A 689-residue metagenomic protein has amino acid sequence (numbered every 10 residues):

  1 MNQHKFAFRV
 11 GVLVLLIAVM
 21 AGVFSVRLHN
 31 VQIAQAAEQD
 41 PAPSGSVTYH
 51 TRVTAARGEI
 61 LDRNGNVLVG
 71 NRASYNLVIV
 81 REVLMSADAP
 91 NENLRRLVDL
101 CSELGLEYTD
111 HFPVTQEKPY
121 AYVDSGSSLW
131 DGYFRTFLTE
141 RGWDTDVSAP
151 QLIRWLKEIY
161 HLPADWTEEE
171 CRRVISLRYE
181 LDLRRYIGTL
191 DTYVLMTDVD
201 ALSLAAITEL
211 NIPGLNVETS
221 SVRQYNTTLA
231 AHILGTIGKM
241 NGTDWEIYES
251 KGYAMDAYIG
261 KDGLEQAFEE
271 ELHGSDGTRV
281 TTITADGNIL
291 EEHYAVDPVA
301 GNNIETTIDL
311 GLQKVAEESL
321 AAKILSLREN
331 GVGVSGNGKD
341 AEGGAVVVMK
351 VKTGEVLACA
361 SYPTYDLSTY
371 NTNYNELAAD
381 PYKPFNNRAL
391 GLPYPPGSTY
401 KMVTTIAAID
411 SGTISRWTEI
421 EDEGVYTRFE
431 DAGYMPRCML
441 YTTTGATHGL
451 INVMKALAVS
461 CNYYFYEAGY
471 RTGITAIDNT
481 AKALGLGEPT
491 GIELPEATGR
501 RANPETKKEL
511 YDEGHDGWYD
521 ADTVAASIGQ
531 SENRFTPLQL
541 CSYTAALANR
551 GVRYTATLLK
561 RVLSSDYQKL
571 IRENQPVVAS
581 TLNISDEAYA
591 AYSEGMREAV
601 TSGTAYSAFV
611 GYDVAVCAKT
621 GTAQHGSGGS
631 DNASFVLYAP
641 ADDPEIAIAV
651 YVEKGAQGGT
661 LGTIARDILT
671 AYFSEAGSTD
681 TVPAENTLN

Functional and structural regions predicted by a protein language model:
M1-P298, L325, N330-A345, T364: Membrane-proximal periplasmic segments of bacterial cell-envelope enzymes, especially penicillin-binding proteins
V69, Y75, I283-V296, I308 (+4 more regions): Beta-lactam-recognizing serine transpeptidase/beta-lactamase-like catalytic domain environment
L84, D286, A300-L312: Conserved beta-strand/loop elements of the cytosolic catalytic core of P-type E1-E2 ATPases, chiefly in the P-domain
A87-D88, N226-T227, S368-T369, F465-E467 (+1 more regions): Extracytoplasmic/secreted cell-surface and envelope-processing proteins
N91-D99, A201, A205, E209 (+19 more regions): Solvent-exposed, polar/charged alpha-helical surfaces in well-ordered, non-transmembrane soluble domains, broadly
L100-E107, A206-G214, E218, T236-M240 (+15 more regions): Structured segments of extracytoplasmic/periplasmic soluble domains in secreted or envelope-associated proteins
S674-V682: Flexible helix-coil linker/hinge segments at domain or subdomain boundaries
